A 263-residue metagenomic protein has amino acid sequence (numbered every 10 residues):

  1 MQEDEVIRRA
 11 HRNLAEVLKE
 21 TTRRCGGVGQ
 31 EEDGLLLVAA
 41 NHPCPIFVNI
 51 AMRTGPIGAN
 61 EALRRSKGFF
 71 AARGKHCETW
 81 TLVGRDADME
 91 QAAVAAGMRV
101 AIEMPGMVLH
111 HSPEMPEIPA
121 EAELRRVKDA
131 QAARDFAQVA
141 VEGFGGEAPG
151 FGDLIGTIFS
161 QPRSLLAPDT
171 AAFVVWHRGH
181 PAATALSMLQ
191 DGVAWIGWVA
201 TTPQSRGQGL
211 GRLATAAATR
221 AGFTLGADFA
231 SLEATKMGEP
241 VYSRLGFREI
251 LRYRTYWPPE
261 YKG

Functional and structural regions predicted by a protein language model:
M1-A72, R85-D86: N-terminal charged segments
M1-L18, I50-E61, M104, E114-P162 (+3 more regions): Short amphipathic alpha-helix that is part of the acyltransferase structural core
G29-D33, L82-R99, D169-A185: Conserved beta-hairpin
P43-I50, A101, M188-G197, R206: A conserved beta-turn-beta hairpin within the catalytic core of GNAT-like acetyltransferases that forms part
P56-A133, G145, L232-A234, R254-P258: Acyl-donor-binding surface of acyltransferase catalytic domains
A59-K67, T201-P203, G207-R220, T224 (+1 more regions): Conserved acetyl-CoA-binding loop-helix of GNAT-fold acetyltransferases
A93, Y242, F247: Conserved active-site tyrosine of GNAT-family acetyltransferases
G152-T202: A conserved beta-strand-loop-helix scaffold within acyl/acetyltransferase catalytic domains
